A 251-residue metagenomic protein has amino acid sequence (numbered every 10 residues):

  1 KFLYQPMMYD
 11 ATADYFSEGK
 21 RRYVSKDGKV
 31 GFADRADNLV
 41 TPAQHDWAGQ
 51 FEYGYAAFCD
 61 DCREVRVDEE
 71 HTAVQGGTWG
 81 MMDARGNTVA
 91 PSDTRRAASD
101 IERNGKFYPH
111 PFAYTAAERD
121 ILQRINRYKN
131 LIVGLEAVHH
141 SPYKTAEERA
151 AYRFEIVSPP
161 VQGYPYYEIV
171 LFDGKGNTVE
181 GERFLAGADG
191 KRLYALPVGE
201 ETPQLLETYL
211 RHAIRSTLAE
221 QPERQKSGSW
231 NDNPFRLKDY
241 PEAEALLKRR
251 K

Functional and structural regions predicted by a protein language model:
K1-R250: Residue-level detector of conserved, function-critical positions
